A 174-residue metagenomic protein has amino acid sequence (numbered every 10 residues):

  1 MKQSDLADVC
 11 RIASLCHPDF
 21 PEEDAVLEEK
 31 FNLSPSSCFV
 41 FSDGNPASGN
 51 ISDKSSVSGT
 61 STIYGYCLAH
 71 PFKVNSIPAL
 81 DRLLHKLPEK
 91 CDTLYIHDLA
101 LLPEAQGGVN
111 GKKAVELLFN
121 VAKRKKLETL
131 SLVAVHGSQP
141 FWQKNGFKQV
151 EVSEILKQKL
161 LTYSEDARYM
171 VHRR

Functional and structural regions predicted by a protein language model:
M1-V9: A short beta-loop-alpha structural element at the N-terminal edge of CoA-dependent acyl/N-acetyltransferase catalytic
R11-D24: Helix-loop element at the rim of GNAT/NAT acetyltransferase active sites that forms part of the acceptor-substrate
C38-G44: Cytosolic beta-strand hydrophobic patch enriched in CBS
S48-T62, Y66-A100, Q106, E154-E165: Conserved acyl-donor/pantetheine-binding loop and adjacent beta-alpha core of acyl/acetyltransferases and related
L101, G107-N120: Conserved acetyl-CoA-binding loop-helix of GNAT-fold acetyltransferases
V115, H136-P140, E154-L161: Short glycine/proline-centered loop/turn elements that form peptide/ligand docking sites
A122-V135: Conserved GNAT acetyl-CoA-binding A-motif
Q143-S153: Conserved acetyl-CoA-binding loop of GNAT-fold acetyltransferases
